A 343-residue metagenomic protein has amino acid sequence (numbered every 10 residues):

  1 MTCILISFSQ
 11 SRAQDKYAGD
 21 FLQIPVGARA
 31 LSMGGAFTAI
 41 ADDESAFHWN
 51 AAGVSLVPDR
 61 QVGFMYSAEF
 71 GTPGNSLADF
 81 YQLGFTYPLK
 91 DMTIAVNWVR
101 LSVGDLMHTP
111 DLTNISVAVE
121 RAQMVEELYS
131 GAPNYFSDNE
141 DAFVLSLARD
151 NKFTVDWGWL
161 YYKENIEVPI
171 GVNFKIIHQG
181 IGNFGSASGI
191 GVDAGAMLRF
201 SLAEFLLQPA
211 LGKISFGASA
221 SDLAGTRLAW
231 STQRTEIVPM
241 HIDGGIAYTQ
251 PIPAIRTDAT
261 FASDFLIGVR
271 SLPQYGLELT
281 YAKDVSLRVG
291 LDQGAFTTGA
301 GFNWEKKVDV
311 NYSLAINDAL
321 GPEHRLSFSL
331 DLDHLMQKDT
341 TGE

Functional and structural regions predicted by a protein language model:
M1-S7: Bacterial N-terminal signal peptides
R12-E343: Subset of outer-membrane beta-barrel
